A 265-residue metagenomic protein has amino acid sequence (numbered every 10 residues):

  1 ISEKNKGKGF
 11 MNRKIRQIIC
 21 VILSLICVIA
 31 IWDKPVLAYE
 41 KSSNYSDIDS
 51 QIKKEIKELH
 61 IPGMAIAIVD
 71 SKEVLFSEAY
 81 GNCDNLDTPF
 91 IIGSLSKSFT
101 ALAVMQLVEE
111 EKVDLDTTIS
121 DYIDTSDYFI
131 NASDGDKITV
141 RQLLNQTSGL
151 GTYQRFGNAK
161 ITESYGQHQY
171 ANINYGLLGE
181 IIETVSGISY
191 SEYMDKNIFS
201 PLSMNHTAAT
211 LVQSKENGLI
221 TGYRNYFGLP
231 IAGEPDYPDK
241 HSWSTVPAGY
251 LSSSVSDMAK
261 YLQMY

Functional and structural regions predicted by a protein language model:
I1-F10: Short, Lys/Arg-enriched N-terminal segments with co-localized hydrophobic residues within the first ~10-30 amino acids
M11-I19: Bacterial N-terminal signal peptides that target proteins for export
I31-K41: Sec-dependent signal peptide cleavage junction
S42-I92, K112, Y128, T152-I161: Short, conserved catalytic-motif segment at the N-terminal edge
I52-K53, I66, K72, F90-D116 (+1 more regions): Active-site SXXK
L115-N131, P201-L202: Short, glycine/proline-biased beta-turn/loop segments that scaffold the active-site neighborhood
I130-Y265: Short, surface-exposed loop or secondary-structure junction motifs that flank catalytic or metal-binding residues
